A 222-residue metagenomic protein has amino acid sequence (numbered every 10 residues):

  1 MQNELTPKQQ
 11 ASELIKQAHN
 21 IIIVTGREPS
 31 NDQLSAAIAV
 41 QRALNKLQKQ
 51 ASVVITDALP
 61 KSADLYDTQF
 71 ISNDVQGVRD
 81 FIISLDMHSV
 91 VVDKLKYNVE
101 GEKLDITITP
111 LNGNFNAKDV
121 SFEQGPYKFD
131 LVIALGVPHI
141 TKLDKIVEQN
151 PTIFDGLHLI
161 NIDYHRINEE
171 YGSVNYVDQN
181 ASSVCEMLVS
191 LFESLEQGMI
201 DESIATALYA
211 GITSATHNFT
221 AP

Functional and structural regions predicted by a protein language model:
M1-P222: Replace "Mg2+/Mn2+-dependent" with "divalent metal-dependent
